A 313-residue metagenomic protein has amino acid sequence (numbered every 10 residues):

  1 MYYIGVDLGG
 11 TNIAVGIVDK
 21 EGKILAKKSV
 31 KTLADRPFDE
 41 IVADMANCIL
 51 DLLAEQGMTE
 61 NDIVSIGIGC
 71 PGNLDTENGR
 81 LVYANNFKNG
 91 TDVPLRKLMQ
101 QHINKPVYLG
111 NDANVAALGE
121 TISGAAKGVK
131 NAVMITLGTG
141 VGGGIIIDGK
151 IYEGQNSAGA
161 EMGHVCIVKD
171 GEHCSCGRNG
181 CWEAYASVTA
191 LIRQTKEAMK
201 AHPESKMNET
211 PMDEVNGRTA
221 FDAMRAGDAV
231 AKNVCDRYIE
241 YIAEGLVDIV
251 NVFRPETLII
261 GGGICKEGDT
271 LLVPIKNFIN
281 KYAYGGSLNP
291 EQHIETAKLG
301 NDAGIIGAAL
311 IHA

Functional and structural regions predicted by a protein language model:
M1-S65, D75-R80, R96-V107, G119-V129 (+3 more regions): ATP-binding/phosphotransfer module of carbohydrate and carboxylate kinases, centering on a glycine-rich
D7, G67-P71, G110, M134-G140 (+1 more regions): Short beta-strand segments
K28-V30, N85, Q155: Short hydrophobic alpha-helix segments
G79-T91: A charged helix-plus-loop insertion that forms the helical arch/lid used to bind and gate nucleic-acid substrates
N86-K88, Y108-N114, M134-L137, E295-N301: Active-site nucleophile and cofactor-binding loops and adjacent substrate-binding regions of central metabolic enzymes
A117-I122, G143-I145, H164-V165: Adenylate-forming
N156, C166: Zn2+-dependent cytidine deaminase-like catalytic core
A158-E161: Structural signature of FAD isoalloxazine-binding scaffolds in flavoprotein oxidoreductases
